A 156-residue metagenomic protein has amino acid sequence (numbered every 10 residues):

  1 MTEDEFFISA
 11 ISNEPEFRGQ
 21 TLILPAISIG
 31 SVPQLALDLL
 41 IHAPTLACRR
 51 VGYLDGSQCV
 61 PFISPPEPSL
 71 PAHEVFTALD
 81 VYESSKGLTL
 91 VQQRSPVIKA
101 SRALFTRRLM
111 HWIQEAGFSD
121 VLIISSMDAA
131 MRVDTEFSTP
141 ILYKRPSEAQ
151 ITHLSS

Functional and structural regions predicted by a protein language model:
M1-D120, S126-M127, E136: N-terminal catalytic or cofactor-binding beta/alpha core of small enzyme domains
A129-S156: Catalytic cores of processing enzymes, dominated by hydrolases/peptidases, characterized by acidic/His-rich
